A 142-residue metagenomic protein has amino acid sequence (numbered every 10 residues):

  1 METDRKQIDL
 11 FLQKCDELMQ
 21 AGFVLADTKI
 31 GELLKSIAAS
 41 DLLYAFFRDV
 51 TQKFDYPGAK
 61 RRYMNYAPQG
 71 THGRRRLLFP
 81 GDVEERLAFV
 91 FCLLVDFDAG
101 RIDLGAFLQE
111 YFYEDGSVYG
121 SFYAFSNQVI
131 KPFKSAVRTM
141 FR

Functional and structural regions predicted by a protein language model:
M1-F141: Charged interaction/catalytic cores of defense and host-pathogen modules
